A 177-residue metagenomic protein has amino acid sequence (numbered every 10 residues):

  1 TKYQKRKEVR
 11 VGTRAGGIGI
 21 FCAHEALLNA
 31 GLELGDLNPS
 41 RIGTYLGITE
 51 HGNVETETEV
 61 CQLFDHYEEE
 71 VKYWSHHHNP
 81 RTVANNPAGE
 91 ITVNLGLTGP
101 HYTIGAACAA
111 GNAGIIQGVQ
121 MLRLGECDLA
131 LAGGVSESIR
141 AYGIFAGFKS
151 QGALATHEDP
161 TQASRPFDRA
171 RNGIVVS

Functional and structural regions predicted by a protein language model:
T1-I42: Conserved active-site "lid/cap" helical segment
L28-N38, H51-S177: Acyl-thioester C-C bond-transforming condensing/cleaving domain
G43-G47: Extended hydrophobic secondary-structure segments that form protein cores and membrane-embedded regions
